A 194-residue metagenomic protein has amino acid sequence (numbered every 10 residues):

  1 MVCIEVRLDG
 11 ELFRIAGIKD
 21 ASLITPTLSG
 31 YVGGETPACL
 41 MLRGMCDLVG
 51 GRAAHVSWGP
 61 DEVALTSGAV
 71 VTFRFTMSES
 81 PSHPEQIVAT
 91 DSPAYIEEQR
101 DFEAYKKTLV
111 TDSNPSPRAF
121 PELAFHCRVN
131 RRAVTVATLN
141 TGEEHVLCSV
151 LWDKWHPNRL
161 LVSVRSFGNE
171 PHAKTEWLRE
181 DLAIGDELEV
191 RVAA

Functional and structural regions predicted by a protein language model:
M1-G10, L65: Ubiquitin-like/PB1-type beta-grasp interaction modules and other compact soluble beta-rich domains
C3, D20, R118-R159: Long, charge-patterned amphipathic interaction tracts in eukaryotic proteins
I4-L8, A89-E98, N114-R131: Disulfide-bonded cysteine-rich modules in secreted/extracellular proteins, activating on the conserved Cys frameworks
V6, F73-F75, C127, V190-V192: Extended, low-complexity, intrinsically disordered tandem-repeat tracts enriched in acidic/polar residues
R7-A21, T25-G34, R128-R131: Short strand-turn-strand beta-turns centered on an Asx-Gly dipeptide
G34-T66, P81, T141-T175: Acidic, low-complexity, intrinsically disordered interaction modules
A54-N114, A193: Negatively charged, Asp/Glu-rich surface segments that serve as flexible interaction/assembly modules
P171-A193: Low-complexity intrinsically disordered segments
